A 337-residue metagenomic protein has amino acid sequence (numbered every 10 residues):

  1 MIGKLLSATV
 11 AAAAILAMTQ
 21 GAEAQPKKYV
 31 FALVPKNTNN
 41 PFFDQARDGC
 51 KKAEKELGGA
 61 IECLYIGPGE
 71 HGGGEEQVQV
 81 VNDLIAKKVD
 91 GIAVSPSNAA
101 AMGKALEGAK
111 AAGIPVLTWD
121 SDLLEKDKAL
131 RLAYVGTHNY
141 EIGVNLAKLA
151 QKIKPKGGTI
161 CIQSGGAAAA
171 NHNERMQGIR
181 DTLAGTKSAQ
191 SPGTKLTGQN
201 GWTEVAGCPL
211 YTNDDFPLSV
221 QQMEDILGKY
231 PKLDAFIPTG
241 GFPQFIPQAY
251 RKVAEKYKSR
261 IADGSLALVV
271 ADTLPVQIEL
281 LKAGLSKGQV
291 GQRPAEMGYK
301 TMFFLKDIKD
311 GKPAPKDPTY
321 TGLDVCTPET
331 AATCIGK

Functional and structural regions predicted by a protein language model:
M1-L5: Positively charged n-region of N-terminal signal peptides that target proteins for export
S7-A17: Bacterial N-terminal signal peptides
M18-A24: Sec/Tat signal peptide C-region and signal peptidase I cleavage site
A24-K337: A residue-level marker of the well-folded mature domains of exported/periplasmic proteins
